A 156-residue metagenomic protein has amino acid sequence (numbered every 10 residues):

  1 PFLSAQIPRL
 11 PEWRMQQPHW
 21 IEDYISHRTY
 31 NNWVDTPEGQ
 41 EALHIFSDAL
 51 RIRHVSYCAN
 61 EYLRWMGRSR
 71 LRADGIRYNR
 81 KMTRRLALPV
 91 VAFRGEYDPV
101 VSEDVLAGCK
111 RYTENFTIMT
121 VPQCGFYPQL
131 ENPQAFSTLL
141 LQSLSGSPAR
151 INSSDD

Functional and structural regions predicted by a protein language model:
P1-T120, L141, S147-P148: Flexible "cap/lid" subdomain of the alpha/beta-hydrolase fold that forms the substrate-access gate
E114-D156: Catalytic active-site module of serine/aspartate enzymes centered on a nucleophile-bearing elbow/loop
